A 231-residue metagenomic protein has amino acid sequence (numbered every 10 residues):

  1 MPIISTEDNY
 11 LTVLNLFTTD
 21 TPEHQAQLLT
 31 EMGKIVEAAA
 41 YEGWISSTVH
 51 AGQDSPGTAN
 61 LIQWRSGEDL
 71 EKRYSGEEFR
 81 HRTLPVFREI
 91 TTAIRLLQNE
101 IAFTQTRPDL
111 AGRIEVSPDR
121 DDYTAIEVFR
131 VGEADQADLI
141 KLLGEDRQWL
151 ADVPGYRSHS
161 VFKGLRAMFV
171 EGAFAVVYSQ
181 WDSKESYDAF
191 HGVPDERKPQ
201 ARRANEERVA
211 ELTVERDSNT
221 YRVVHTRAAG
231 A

Functional and structural regions predicted by a protein language model:
M1-A59, R65-H81, P85-A231: Short S/T/G/P-rich N-terminal loop/turn motif that feeds into the first structured element of a domain
